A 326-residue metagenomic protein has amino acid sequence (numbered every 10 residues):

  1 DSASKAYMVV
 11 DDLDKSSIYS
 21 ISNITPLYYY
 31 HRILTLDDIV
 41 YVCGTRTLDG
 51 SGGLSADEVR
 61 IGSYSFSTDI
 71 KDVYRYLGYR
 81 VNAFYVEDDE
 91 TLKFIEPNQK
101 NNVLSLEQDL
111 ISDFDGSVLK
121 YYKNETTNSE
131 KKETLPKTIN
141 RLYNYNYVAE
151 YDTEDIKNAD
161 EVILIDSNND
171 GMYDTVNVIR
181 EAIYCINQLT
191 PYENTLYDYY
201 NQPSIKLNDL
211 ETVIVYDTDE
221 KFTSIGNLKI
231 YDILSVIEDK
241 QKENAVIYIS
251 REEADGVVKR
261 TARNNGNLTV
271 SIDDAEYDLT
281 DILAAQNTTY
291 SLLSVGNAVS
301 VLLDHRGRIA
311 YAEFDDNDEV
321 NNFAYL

Functional and structural regions predicted by a protein language model:
D1-L326: ...the same signal can extend to comparable exposed beta-sheet modules with similar sequence chemistry even outside
